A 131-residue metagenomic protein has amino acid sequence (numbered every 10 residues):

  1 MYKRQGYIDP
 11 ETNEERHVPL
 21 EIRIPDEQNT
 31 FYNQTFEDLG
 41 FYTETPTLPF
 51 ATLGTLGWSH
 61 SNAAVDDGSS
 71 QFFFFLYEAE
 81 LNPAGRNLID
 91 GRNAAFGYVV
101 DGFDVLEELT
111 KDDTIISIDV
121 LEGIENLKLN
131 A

Functional and structural regions predicted by a protein language model:
Y2-A131: Cross-family detector of peptidyl-prolyl cis-trans isomerase
